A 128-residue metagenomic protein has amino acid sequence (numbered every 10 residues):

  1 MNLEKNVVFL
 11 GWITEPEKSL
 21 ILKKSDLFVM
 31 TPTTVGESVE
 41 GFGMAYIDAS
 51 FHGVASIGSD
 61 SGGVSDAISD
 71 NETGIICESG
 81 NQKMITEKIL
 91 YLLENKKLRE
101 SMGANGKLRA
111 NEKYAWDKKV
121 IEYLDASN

Functional and structural regions predicted by a protein language model:
M1-P16: Nucleotide-activated donor-binding/catalytic signature segment of Leloir-type glycosyltransferases, i.e., the conserved
T14-S25, F51, S69: Short acidic alpha-helix that forms the nucleotide-activated donor recognition element in Leloir-type transferases
K23-S38, V54: Acidic donor-binding loop of glycosyltransferase active sites
G41-Y46, V64: Short glycine/serine-rich donor-binding loops of glycosyltransferases
Y46, F51, A55-G58, I68: Short hydrophobic beta-strand element within catalytic cores of glycosyltransferases and related nucleotide-activated
G58-N71, I75-I76: Short acidic/histidine- and often glycine-rich active-site loop of Leloir-type glycosyltransferases that engages
D70-N71, I75-Q82, Y91-K97: Conserved acidic donor-binding segment of nucleotide-sugar-dependent glycosyltransferases
M84, Y91, L98-K113, E122-D125: A short, well-ordered alpha-helix in the C-terminal region of glycosyltransferases
